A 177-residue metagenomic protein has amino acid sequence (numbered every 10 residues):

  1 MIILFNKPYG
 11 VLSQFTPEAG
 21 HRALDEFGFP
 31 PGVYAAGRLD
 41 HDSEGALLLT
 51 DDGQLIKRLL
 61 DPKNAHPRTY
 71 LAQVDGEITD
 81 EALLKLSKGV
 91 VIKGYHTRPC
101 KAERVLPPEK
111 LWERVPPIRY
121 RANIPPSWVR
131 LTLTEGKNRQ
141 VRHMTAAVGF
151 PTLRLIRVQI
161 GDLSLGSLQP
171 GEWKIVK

Functional and structural regions predicted by a protein language model:
M1-V176: RNA pseudouridine synthases
